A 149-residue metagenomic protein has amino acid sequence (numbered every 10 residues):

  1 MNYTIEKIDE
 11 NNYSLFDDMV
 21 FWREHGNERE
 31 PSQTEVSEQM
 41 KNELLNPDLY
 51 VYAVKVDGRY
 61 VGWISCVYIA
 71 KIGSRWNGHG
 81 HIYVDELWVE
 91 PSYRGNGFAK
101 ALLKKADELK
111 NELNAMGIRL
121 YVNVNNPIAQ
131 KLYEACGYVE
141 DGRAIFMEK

Functional and structural regions predicted by a protein language model:
Y3, K7-S14, D18-H79, D85 (+1 more regions): Acetyl-CoA-dependent GNAT
A53, Y83, W88, R119-Y121 (+1 more regions): Conserved beta-strand segments that form the floor/walls of ligand-binding pockets within enzyme and binding domains
E90-S92, N96, V124-N125: Active-site acidic-Proline motif in GNAT/NAT acetyltransferases
Y93, G97-K105: Conserved acetyl-CoA pyrophosphate-binding loop and the N-cap/start of the following alpha-helix in GNAT-like
K100, V124-R143: Conserved active-site alpha-helix within GNAT-family acetyltransferase domains
K110-V122: Conserved GNAT acetyl-CoA-binding A-motif
R143-K149: Active-site/acyl-donor-binding loops of N-acyltransferases
